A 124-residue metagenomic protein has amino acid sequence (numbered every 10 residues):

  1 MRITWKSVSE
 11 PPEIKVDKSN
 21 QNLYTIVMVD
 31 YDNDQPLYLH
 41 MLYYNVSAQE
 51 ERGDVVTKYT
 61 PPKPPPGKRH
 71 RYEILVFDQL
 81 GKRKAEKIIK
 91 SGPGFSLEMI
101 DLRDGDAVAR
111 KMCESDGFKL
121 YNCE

Functional and structural regions predicted by a protein language model:
M1-E124: N-terminus-centered regions that define maturation/targeting leaders and the start of the first functional domain
